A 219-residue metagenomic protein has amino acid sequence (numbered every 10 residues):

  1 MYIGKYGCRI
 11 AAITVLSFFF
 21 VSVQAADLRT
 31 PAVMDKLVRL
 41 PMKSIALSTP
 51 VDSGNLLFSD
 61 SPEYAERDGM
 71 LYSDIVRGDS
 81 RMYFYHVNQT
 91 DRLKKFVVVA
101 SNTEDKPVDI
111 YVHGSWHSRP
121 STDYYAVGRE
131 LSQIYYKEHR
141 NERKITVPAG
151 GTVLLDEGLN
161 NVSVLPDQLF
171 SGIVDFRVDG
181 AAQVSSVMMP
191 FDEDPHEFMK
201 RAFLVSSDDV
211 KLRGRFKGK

Functional and structural regions predicted by a protein language model:
Y2-A11: Bacterial N-terminal signal peptides that target proteins for export
A11-F19: Bacterial N-terminal signal peptides
V23-A25: Boundary at the C-terminal end of the N-terminal hydrophobic targeting segment
D27-R77, Y83: N-terminal, Lys/Arg-enriched amphipathic/low-complexity engagement segments that precede the first folded domain
D35, Y72-K95, V205-D209, R213-K219: Beta-sheet-dominated interaction scaffolds and their linkers
H86-R92, V99-P107, V112, S118 (+1 more regions): Asparagine-centered strand-capping/turn motif at beta-strand->loop junctions
V127-L165: Intrinsically disordered, low-complexity Pro/Gly/Ser/Thr-rich segments with frequent PxxP/GP/PP motifs and embedded
V162-R201: Terminal connector regions
